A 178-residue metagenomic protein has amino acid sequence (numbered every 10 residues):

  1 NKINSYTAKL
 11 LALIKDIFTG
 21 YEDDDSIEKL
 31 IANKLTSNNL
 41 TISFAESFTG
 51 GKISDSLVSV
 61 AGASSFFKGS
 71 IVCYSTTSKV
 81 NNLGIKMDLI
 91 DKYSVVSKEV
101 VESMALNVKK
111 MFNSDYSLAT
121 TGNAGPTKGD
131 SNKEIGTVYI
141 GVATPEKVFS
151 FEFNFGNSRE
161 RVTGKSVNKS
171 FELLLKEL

Functional and structural regions predicted by a protein language model:
K2-L178: Short alpha-helical segments enriched in small residues
